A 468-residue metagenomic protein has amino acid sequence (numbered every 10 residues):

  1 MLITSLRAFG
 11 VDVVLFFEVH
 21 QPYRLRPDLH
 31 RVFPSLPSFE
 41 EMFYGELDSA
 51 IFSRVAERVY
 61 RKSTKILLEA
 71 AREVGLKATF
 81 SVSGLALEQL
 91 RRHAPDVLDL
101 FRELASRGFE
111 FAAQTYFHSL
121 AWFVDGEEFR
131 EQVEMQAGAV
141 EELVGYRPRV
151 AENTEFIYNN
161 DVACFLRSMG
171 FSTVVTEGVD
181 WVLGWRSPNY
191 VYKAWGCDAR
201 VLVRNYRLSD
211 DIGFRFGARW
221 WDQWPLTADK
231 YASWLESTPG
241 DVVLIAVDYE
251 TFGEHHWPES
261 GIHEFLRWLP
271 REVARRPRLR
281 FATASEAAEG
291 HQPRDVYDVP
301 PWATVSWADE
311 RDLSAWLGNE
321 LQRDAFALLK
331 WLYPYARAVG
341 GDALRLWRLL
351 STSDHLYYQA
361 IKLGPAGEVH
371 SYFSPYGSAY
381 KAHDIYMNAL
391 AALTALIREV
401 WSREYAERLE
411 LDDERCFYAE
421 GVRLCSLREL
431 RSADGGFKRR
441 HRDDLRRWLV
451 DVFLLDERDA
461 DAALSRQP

Functional and structural regions predicted by a protein language model:
I3-R58, N189-A199, V203, A218-W220 (+1 more regions): Active-site and substrate-binding clefts of carbohydrate-active enzymes
D12-F17, P22-D125, R149-E152, S172-E177 (+1 more regions): Short, well-structured secondary-structure segments
E18-P22, S83-L85, Q114-S119, N153-A163 (+7 more regions): An acidic- and aromatic-residue-enriched active-site/binding cleft used to recognize and process polar
T64-L68, L98-R102, R130-V140, A163 (+3 more regions): Generic structural signal for well-ordered alpha-helices, preferentially at hydrophobic/aromatic core positions
D96-A113, E134, Y146, R167-V203: Acidic, His- and aromatic-enriched active-site or binding-groove loops in soluble protein domains that engage sugars
W122-V124, V182-Y190, D211-G213: Short, charged, surface-exposed secondary-structure boundary motifs
E128-I157, F165, S233-A246: CE4/NodB-like, metal-dependent polysaccharide N-deacetylase domain that modifies extracellular/periplasmic N-acetylated
L427-H441, R447: Acidic, low-complexity, intrinsically disordered interaction modules
